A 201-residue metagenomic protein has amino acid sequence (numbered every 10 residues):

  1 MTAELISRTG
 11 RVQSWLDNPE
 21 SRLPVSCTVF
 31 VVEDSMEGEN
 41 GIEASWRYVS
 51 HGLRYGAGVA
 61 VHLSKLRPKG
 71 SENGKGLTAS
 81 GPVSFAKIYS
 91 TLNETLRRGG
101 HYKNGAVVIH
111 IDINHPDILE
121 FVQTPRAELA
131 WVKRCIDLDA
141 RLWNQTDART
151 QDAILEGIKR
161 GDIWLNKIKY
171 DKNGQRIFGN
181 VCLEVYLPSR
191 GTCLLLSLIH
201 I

Functional and structural regions predicted by a protein language model:
M1-I199: Extended catalytic cores of very large enzyme megasubunits
